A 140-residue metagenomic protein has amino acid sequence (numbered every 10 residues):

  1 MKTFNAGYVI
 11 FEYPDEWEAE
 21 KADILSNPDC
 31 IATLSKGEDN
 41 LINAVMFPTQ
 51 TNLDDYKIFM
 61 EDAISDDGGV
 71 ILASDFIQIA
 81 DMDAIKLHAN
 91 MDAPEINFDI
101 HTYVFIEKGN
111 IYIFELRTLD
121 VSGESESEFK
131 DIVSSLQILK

Functional and structural regions predicted by a protein language model:
M1-T3, Y8, I31-A32, S74 (+1 more regions): Short, acidic/polar N-cap/turn motifs at the starts of alpha helices
T3, E16-I24, G68-Q78, L139: Short secondary-structure junctions
A6-D54, I96: Secretory pathway targeting signatures of secreted, lumenal, and periplasmic proteins
D15-A19, I113-K140: Surface-exposed amphipathic alpha-helical segments
E16, K36-D39, A80-M82, F105-I111: Short, solvent-exposed coil/turn segments at beta-strand boundaries
P48, N90-M91, R117-T118: Short beta-strand segments enriched in hydrophobic/aromatic residues within well-folded beta-rich domains
M60-K108: Signature of long, low-cysteine stretches enriched in small and polar/charged residues
